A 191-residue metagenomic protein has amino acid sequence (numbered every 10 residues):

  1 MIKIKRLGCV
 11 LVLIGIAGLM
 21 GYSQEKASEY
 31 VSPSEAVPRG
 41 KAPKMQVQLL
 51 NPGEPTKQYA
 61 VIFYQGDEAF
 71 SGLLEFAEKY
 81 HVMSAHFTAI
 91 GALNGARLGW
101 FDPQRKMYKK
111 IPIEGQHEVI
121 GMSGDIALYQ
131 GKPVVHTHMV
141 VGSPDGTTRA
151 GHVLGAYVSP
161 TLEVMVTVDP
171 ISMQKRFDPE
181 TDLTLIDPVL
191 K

Functional and structural regions predicted by a protein language model:
M1-C9: Bacterial N-terminal signal peptides that target proteins for export
V10-G18: Bacterial N-terminal signal peptides
E25-A60, Y64-D67, S71-Y80, S84-T88 (+3 more regions): N-terminal intrinsically disordered, cationic/polar leader segments that include organellar targeting peptides
